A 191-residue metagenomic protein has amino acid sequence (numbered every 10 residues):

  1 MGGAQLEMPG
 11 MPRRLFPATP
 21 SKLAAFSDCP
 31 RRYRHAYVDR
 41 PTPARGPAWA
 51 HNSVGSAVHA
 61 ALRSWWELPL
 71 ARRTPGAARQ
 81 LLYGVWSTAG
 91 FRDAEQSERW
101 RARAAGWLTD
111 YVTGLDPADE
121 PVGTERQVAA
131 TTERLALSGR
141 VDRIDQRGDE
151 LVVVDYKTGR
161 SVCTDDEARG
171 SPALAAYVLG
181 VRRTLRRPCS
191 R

Functional and structural regions predicted by a protein language model:
M1-H51: C-terminal, charged and often intrinsically disordered regions of DNA end-processing helicases and nucleases
C29, V58-H59, A104, R143 (+1 more regions): A residue-level signal for conserved active-site and pocket-lining positions in enzyme catalytic cores
R32-D39, H59-E67, L179: Short, hydrophobic/amphipathic alpha-helical patches that form generic packing surfaces within helical domains
A36-T42, H59-A60, G84, V152-T158: Short acidic (Asp/Glu) and glycine-rich catalytic loops that position anionic groups and cofactors
P41-W49, L68-R72, D93, C163-T164: Short, polar/flexible loop-turn hinges at active-site or ligand-entry regions and domain interfaces
N52-S56: Bromodomain acetyl-lysine reader domains
A57-Q127, T131: A non-catalytic, helix-rich entry segment at domain boundaries
R126-R191: Mg2+/Mn2+-dependent nuclease catalytic core
